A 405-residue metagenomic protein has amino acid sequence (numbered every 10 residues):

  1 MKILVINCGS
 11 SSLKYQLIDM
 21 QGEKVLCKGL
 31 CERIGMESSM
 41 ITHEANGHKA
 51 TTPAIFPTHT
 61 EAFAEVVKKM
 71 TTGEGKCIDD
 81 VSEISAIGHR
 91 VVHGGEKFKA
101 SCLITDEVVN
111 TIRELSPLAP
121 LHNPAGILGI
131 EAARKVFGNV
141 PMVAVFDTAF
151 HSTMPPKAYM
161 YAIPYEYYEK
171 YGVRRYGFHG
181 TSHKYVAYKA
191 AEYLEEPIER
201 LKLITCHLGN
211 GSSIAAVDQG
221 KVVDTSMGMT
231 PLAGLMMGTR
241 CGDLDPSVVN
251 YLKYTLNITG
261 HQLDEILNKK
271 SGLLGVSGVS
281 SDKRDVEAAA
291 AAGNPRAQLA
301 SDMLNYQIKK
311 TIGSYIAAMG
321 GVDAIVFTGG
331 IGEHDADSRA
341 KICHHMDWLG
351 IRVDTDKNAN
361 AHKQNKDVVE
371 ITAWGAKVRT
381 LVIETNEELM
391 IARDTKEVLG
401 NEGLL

Functional and structural regions predicted by a protein language model:
M1-G95: N-terminal glycine/serine-rich phosphate-binding loop of ATP-dependent small-molecule kinases, especially carbohydrate
G9, H89-V92, L208, V322 (+1 more regions): Glycine-rich beta-strand-to-loop/alpha-helix junction loops that act as flexible
K69-I84, A190-P197, I312-D323: Phosphate/pyrophosphate-binding loops at sites that engage ATP/ADP/AMP, CoA/4′-phosphopantetheine, polyphosphate
M70-H122, V143, A149-A158: Short beta-strand-loop/turn "lid" adjacent to the catalytic site in phosphate-handling enzymes
F150-K253: Glycine-rich phosphate-binding loop of actin/hexokinase-like ATP-binding domains
D218, D224-L256, E265, G329-H362 (+1 more regions): Catalytic phosphate/nucleotide-handling subdomain of diverse soluble enzymes
E265, G272-V276, K283-A318: Adenine-nucleotide phosphate-binding core of ATP-dependent small-molecule kinases
Q298, D302-A318, G332-L405: Internal helix-turn-beta structural module
